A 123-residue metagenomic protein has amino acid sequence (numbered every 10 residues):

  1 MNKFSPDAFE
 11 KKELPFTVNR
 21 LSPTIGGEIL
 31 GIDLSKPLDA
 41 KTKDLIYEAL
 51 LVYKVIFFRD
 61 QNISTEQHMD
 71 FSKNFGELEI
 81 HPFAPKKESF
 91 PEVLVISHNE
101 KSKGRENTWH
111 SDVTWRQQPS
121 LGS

Functional and structural regions predicted by a protein language model:
M1-V55, R59-S123: Fe(II)/2-oxoglutarate oxygenase catalytic core
